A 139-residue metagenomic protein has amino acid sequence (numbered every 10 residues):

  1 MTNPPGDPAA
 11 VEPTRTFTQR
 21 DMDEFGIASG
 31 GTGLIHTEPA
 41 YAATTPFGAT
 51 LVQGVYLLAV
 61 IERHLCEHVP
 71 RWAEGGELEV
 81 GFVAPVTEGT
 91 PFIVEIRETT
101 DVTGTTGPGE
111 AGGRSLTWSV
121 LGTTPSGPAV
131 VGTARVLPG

Functional and structural regions predicted by a protein language model:
M1-P13, F82, V86-G139: HotDog/MaoC-like acyl-thioester-processing domains
M1-V52: Catalytic strand-loop segment that frames the active site of acyl-thioester-processing enzymes
P13-R15, S29-G30, H36-T37, L57-V60 (+2 more regions): A short linear-motif detector with a strong N-terminal bias
G30, G54, R63, G132-A134: Glycine-centered flexibility motif
A43-E98: Hydrophobic beta-strand-centered segment that forms part of the acyl-chain substrate-binding groove
